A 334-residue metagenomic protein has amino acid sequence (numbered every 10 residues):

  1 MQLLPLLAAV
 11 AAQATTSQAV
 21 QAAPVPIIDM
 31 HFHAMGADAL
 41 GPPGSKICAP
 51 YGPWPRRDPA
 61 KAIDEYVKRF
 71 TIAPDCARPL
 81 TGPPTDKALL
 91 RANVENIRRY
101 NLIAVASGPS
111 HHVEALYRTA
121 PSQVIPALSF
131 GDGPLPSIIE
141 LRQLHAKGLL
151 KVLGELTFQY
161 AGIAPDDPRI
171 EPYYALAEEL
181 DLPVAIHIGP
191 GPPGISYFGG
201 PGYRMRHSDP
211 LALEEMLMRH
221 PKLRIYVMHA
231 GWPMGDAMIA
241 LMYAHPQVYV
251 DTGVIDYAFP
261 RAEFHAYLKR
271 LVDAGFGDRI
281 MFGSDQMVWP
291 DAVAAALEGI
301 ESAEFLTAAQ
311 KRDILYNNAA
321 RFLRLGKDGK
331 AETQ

Functional and structural regions predicted by a protein language model:
M1-A9: Sec-dependent signal peptide recognition, specifically the positively charged N-region followed immediately by
V25-D75, R91-E95, F276-M281, M287-Q334: Mid-to-C-terminal alpha-helical segments outside catalytic/metal-binding sites
H31, I97, L153, A177 (+5 more regions): Conserved, mostly hydrophobic/aromatic
M35-A37, H111-E114, G133-P136, Q159-A161 (+4 more regions): Active-site environment of divalent metal-dependent phosphoester hydrolases
S45, A49-D86, A92-P109, V124-S129 (+1 more regions): Divalent metal-dependent hydrolysis catalytic cores, especially in the metallo-beta-lactamase
K87-N101, V105-T119, G162-I186: Aromatic-lined substrate-binding rim segments of carbohydrate-active enzymes
A88-N93, G133-L144: Short, acidic/polar
R118, S122-V124, K151-V152, D166-M281 (+1 more regions): Catalytic pocket-lining loop regions of alpha/beta-barrel enzymes, especially the amidohydrolase/enolase/GH5 lineages
